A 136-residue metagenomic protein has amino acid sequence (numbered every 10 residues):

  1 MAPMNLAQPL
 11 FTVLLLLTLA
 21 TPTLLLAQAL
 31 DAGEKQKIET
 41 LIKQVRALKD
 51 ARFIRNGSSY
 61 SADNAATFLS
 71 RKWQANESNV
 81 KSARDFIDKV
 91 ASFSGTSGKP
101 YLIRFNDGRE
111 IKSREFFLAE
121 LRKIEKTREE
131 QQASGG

Functional and structural regions predicted by a protein language model:
A2-V13: Bacterial N-terminal signal peptides that target proteins for export
L6, L24-L26: Leucine-biased recognition of intrinsically disordered, low-complexity hydrophobic segments
T12-P22: Bacterial N-terminal signal peptides
P22, A51-F53, G135: Short, flexible coil/linker elements and helix-boundary hinge sites characteristic of intrinsically disordered
A27-A75: N-terminal secretory signal peptides
N56-G136: Compact alpha-helical subdomains of small soluble proteins
